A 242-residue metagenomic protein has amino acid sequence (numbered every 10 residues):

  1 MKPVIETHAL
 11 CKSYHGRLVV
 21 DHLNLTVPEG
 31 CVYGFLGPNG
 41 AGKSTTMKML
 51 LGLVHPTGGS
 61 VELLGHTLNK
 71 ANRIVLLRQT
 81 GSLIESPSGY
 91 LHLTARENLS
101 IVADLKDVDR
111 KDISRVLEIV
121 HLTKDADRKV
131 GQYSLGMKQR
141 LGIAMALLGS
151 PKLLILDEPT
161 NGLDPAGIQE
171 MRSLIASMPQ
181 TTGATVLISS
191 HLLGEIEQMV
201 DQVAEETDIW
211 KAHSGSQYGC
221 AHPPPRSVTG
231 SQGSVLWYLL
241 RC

Functional and structural regions predicted by a protein language model:
M1, A221-C242: C-terminal coupling/interaction segments
K2-I5, K12-E205: ABC transporter nucleotide-binding domains
E29, A95, Q217, V228-S231: Structural motif detector for alpha-helix initiation sites
H55, Q217-C220: Short, flexible turn/loop "capping" segments at secondary-structure junctions
L117, I175, S216, Q232-V235: A generic alpha-helix structural signal
T160, A212, A221-H222: Intrinsically disordered, low-complexity cationic segments
V203-S216: H-loop (His-switch) and adjacent beta-strand-loop-beta switch element of ABC-type ATPase nucleotide-binding domains
